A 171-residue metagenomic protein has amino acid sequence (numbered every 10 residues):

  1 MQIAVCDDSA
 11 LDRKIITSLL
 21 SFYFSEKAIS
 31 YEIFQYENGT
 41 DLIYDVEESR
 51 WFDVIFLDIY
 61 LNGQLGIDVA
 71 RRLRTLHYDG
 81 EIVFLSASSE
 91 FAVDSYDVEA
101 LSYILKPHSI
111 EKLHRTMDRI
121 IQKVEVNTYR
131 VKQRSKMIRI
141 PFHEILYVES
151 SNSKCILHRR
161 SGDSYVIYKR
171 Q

Functional and structural regions predicted by a protein language model:
M1, Y31, G80: Switch/coupling loops of ABC transporter nucleotide-binding domains
M1-L20, I55: Conserved acidic segment of CheY-like receiver
A10, E37-D41: Acidic phosphotransfer microenvironment of two-component signaling modules
K14-Y23, L42, A70: Short, well-ordered amphipathic alpha-helices
S25-N38: Short hydrophobic/Thr-rich beta-strand motif most characteristic of the beta2 strand and flanking loop of CheY-like
D41-E125: CheY-like receiver
R115-Q171: Conserved binding/recognition cores within well-folded domains
